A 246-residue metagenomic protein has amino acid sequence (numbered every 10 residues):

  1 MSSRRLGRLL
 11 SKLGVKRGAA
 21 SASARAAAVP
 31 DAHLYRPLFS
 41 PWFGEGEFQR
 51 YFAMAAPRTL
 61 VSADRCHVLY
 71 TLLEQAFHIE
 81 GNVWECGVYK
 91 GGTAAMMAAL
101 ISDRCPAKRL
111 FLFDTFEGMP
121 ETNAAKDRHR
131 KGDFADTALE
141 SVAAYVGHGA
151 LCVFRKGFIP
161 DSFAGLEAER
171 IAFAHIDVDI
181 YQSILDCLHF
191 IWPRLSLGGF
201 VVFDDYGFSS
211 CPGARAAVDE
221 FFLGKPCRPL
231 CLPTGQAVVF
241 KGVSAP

Functional and structural regions predicted by a protein language model:
M1-A56, G242: Membrane-proximal basic amphipathic "stem/tether" segments
Y35-A63, Y70, F77-P246: S-adenosylmethionine/decaboxylated-SAM
